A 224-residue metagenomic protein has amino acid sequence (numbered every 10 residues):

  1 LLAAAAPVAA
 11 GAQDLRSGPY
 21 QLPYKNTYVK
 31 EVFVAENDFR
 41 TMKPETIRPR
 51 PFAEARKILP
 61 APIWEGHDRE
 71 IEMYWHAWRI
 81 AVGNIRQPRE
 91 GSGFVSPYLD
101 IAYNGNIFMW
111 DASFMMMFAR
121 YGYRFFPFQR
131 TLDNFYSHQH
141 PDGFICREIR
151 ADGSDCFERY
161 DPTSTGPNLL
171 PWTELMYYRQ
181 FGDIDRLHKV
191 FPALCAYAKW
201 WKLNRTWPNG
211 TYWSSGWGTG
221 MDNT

Functional and structural regions predicted by a protein language model:
L2-A10: Hydrophobic h-region of N-terminal signal peptides that target proteins for export in Gram-negative bacteria
A5, G220-D222: Residues within alpha-helical transmembrane segments of multi-pass membrane proteins, especially transporters, ion
Q13-G105, R130, N134: Low-complexity, Ser/Thr/Pro/Gly-enriched N-terminal "stalk/linker" regions
L15, I101, A112, G210 (+1 more regions): Short linear motifs in intrinsically disordered/low-complexity regions
Q21, K30, G105-T219: Aromatic-rich carbohydrate-recognition surfaces in CAZymes
F94-Y103, D152-E158, T224: Active-site-adjacent structural elements in folded domains
